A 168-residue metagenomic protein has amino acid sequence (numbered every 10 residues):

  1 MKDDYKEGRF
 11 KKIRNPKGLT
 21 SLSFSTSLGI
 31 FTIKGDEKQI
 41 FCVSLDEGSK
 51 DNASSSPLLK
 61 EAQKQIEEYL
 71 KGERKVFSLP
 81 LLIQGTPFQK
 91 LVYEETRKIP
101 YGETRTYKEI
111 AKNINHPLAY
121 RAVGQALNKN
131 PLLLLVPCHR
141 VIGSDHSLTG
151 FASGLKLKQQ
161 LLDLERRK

Functional and structural regions predicted by a protein language model:
M1-L118, L164, K168: Basic nucleic-acid-binding alpha-helical/helix-turn surface characteristic of O6-alkylguanine DNA
P100, P131-L134, H146: Histidine- and aromatic-rich ligand-binding microenvironments
K112, N128, G143, D163: Phosphate-coordinating loops and pocket residues in cytosolic domains that bind phosphorylated ligands
R121-V123, L127-N130: Regulatory, non-catalytic segments
L134-V141: Short Lys/Arg-enriched helix C-cap and helix-to-coil transition segments that create basic nucleic-acid-contact patches
S144-K168: …primarily DNA-binding HTH/wHTH and HhH modules…
